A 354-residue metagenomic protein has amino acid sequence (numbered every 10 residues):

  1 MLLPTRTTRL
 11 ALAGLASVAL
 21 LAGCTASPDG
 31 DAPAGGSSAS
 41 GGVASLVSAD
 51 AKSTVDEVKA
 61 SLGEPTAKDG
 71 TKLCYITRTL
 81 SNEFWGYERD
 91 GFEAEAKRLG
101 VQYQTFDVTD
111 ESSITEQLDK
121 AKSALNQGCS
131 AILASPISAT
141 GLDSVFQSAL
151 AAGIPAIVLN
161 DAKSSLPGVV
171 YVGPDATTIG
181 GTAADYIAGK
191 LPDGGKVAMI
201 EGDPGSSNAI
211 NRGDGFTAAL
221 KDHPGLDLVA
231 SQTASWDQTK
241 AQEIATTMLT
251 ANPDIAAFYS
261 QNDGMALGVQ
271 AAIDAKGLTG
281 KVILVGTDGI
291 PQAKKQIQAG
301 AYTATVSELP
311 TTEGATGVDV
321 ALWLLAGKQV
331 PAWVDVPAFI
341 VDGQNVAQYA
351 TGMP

Functional and structural regions predicted by a protein language model:
L2-A13, A19-P354: A residue-level marker of the well-folded mature domains of exported/periplasmic proteins
